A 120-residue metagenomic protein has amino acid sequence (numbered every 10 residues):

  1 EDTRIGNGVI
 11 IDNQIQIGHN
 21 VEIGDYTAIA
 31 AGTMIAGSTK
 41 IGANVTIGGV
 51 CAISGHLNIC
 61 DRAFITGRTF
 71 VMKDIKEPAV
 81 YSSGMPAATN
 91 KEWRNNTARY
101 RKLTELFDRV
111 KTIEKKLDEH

Functional and structural regions predicted by a protein language model:
E1-T89: Structural signal for interior beta-strand "rungs" in well-ordered beta-sheet cores of soluble enzyme domains
A87-H120: Long, leucine- and charge-enriched amphipathic alpha-helices that form heptad-repeat coiled-coil/leucine-zipper-like
